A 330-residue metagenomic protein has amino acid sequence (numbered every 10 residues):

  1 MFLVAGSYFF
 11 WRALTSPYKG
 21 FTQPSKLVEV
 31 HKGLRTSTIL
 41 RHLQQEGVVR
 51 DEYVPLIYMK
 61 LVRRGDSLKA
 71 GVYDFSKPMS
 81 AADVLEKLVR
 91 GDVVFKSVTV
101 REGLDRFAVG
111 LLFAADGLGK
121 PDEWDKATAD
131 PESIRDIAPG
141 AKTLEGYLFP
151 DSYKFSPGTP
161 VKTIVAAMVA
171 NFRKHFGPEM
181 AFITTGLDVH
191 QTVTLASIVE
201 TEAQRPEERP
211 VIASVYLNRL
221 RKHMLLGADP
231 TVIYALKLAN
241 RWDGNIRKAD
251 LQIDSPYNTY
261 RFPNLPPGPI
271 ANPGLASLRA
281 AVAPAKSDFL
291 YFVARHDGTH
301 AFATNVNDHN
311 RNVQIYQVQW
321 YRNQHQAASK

Functional and structural regions predicted by a protein language model:
M1-Y8: Hydrophobic membrane-insertion alpha-helices, especially the h-region of bacterial N-terminal signal peptides
Y8-G177: Signal peptide-directed extracytoplasmic domains
R35, L112-G119, S133-K330: Bacterial extracytoplasmic/cell-wall-associated proteins, especially those involved in peptidoglycan
